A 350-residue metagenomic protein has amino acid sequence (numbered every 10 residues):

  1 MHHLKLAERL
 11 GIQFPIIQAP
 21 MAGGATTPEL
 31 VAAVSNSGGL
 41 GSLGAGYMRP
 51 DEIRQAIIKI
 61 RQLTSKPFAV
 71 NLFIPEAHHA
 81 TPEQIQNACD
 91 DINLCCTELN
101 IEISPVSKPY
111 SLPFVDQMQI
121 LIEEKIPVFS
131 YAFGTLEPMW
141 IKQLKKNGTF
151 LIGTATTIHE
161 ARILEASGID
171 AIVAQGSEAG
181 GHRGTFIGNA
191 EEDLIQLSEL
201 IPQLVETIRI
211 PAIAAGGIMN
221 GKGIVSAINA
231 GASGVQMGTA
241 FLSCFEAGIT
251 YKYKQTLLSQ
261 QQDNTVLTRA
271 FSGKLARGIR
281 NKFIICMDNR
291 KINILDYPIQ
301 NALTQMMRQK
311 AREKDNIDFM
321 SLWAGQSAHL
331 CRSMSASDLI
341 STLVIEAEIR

Functional and structural regions predicted by a protein language model:
M1-T207: Active-site entrance/lid segments in N-terminal catalytic domains of soluble metabolic enzymes
H182-I187, E191-I213, I218-R350: Conserved active-site-proximal phosphate/metal-binding subdomains
